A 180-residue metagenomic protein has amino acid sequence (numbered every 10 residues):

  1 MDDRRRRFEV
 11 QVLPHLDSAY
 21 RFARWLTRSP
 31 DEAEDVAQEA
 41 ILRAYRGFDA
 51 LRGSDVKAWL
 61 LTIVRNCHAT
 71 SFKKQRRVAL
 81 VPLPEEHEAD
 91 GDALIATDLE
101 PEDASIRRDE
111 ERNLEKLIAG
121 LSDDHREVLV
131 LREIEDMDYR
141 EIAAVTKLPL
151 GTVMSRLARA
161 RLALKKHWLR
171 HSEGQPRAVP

Functional and structural regions predicted by a protein language model:
M1-R21, D31-E34: A short, charge-rich alpha-helical start-of-domain segment used by transcription regulators
D2-F8, A79, A144-K147, L162-P180: C-terminal edge and immediately downstream basic/flexible tail or linker adjoining helix-turn-helix-like DNA-binding
A19, A23, A33-A44, I63 (+3 more regions): Short, small-hydrophobic-rich alpha-helical interface motif
S29, D138, K147-T152: Helix-turn-helix DNA-binding motif, specifically the short coil turn and the N-cap/start of the second
Q38-Y45, S54-R77, L157, R161: Σ70-family region 2.3-2.4 aromatic/basic alpha-helix that recognizes the −10 promoter and nucleates DNA melting
T62-L83, R107, K166, R170-S172: Arg/Lys-rich amphipathic alpha helix in sigma70-family domain 2
V78-R107, E111, D138, A178: Internal acidic/polar
V128-R132: A short pre-motif secondary-structure segment
